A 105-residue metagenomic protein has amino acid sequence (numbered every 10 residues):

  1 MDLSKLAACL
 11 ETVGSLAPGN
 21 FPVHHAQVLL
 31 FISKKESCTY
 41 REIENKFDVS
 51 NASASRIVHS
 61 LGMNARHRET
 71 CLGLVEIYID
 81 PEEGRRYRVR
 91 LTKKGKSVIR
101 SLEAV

Functional and structural regions predicted by a protein language model:
D2-P18: Short, Lys/Arg-enriched N-terminal segment that forms or immediately precedes the first helix of a structured domain
C9-V13, K94-V105: Amphipathic alpha-helical dimerization/coiled-coil segments that flank or bridge DNA-binding/regulatory modules
V13-S50: N-terminal helix-turn-helix DNA-binding core of bacterial DNA-binding proteins
I57: Residues within the DNA-recognition helix of helix-turn-helix
L61-E69: C-terminal flanking helix
R68-I79: Short Lys/Arg-enriched helix C-cap and helix-to-coil transition segments that create basic nucleic-acid-contact patches
P81-I99: Basic, amphipathic "hinge/linker" alpha-helix immediately C-terminal to the N-terminal HTH DNA-binding motif
